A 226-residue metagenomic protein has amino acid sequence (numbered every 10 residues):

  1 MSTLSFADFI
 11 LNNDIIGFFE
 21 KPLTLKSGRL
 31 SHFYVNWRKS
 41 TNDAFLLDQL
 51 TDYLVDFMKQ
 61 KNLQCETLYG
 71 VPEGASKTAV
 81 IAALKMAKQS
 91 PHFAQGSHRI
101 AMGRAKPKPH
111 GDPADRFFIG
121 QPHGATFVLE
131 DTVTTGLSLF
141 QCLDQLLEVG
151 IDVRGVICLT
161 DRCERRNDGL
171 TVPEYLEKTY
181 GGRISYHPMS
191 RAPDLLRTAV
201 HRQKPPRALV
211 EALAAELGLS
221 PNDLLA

Functional and structural regions predicted by a protein language model:
M1-N62: Active-site-facing substrate-recognition patch
S2-N12, Q145-A226: PRPP-dependent phosphoribosyltransferase catalytic core
Q60-K61, M86-Q95, E177-G181: Alpha-helix termini
K61-Q64, Q121-P122: Glycine-rich phosphate-binding loop signature in dinucleotide/nucleotide-binding domains
L63-G74: Short glycine-rich phosphate-binding loop at a beta-alpha junction
L68-Y69, A101, R154, H187: Structural detector of well-ordered beta-strand residues that form the stable sheet scaffold of enzyme domains
E73-F127, L137-Q141: Short, glycine/charge-rich flexible loops or terminal/linker lids adjacent to PRPP-binding catalytic cores
R116-C163: A contiguous pocket-lining binding segment that forms or flanks enzyme active sites
